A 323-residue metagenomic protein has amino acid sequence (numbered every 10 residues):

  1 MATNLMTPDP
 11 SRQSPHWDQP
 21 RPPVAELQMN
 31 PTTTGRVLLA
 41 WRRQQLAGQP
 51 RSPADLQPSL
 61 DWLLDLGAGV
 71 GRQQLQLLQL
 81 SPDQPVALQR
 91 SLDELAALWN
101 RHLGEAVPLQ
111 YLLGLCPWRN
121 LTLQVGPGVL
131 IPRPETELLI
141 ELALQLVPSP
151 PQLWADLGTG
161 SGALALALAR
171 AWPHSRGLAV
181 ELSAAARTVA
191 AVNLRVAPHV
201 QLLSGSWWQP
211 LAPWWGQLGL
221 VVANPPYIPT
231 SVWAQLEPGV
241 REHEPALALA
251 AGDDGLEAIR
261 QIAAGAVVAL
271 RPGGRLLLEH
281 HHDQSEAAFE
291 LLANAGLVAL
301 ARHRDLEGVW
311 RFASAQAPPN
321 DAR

Functional and structural regions predicted by a protein language model:
P23, Q28-Q84, L95: A short N-terminal interaction module
W62-L142: Conserved AdoMet
L63, A106, T136, L164 (+6 more regions): Residue-level signal for inorganic ion chemistry
L138-Q235: Conserved SAM/SAH cofactor-binding pocket of Class I
A143, L168, V240, I262-A266: Class I S-adenosylmethionine-dependent transferase superfamily signal
Y227-A258: Mobile active-site "lid"/loop adjacent to the S-adenosyl-L-methionine
D253-Q316: Conserved Class I SAM-dependent methyltransferase catalytic core
P319-R323: Flexible, glycine-/basic-rich loop-and-beta segments that form/coincide with the SAM-dependent methyltransferase
